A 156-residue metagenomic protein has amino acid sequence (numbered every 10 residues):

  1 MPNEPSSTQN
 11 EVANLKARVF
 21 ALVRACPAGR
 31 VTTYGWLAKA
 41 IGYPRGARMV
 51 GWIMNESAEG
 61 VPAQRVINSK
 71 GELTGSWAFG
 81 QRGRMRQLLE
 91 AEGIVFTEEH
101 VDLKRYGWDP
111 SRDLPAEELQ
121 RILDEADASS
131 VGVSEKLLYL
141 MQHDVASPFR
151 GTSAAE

Functional and structural regions predicted by a protein language model:
P2-E156: Nucleic acid-binding interface residues in structured DNA/RNA-binding domains, emphasizing the DNA-engaging scaffolds
